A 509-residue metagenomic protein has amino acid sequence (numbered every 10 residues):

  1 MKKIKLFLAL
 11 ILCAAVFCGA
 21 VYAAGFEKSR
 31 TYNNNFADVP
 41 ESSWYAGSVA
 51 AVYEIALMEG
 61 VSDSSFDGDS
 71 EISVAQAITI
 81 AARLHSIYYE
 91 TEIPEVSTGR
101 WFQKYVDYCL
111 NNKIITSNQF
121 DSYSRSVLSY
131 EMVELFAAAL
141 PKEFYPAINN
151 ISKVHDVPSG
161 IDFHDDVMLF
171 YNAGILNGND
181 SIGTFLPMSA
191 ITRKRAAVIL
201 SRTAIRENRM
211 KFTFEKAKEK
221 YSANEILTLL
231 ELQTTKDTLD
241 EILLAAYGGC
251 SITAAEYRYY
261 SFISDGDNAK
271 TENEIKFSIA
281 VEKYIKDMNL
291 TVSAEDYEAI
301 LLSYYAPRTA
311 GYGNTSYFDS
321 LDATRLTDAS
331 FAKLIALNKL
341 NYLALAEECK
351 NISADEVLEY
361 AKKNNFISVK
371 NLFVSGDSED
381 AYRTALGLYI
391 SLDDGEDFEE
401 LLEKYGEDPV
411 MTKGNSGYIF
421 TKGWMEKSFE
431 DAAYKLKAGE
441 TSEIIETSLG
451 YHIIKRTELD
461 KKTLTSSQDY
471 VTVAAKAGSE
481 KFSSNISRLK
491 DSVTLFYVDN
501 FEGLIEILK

Functional and structural regions predicted by a protein language model:
M1-K2: N-terminal secretory signal peptides that target proteins for export/translocation
K5-I11, C18-W44, E59-Y130, F136-H164 (+2 more regions): Feature responds to low-complexity, polar/acidic, surface-exposed segments characteristic of secreted/exported proteins
V39-A46, G68-A75, V96-Q103, Y123-V127 (+10 more regions): Soluble non-cytosolic domains of exported or imported proteins
A46-E54, A75-T79, Q103, D107 (+17 more regions): Solvent-exposed, polar/charged alpha-helical surfaces in well-ordered, non-transmembrane soluble domains, broadly
A56, Q76, A81-Y89, C109-K113 (+17 more regions): Sec/Tat-exported extracytoplasmic proteins
T213, K218-D237, F262-K270, S320-D380 (+2 more regions): PPIase-associated folding chaperone regions across multiple families
K218-S330: N-terminal targeting/tethering segments
G387-S428, E458, K462-T465: Peptidyl-prolyl cis-trans isomerase
